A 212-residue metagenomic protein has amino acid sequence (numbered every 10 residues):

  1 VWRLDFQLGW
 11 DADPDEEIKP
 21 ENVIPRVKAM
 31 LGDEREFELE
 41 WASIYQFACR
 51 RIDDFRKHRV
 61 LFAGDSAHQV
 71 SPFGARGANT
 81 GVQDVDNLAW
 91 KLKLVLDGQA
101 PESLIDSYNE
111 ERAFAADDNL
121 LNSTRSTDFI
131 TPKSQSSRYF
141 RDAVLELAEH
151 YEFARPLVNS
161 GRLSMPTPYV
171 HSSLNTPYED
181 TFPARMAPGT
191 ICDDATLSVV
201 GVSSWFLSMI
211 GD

Functional and structural regions predicted by a protein language model:
V1-A42: Conserved FAD/dinucleotide-binding core of flavoprotein oxidoreductases
F6, R51, P72-A75: Short acidic, glycine/proline-rich loop/turn micro-motifs
P25, A29, L94-D212: Helical substrate-recognition/capping region of FAD-dependent monooxygenase/halogenase enzymes
Q46-F62, S66-H68, R185-F206: FAD-binding beta-loop-beta segment adjacent to the flavin cofactor pocket
A67, A78-N79, Q83-K91: Functional cores that coordinate and move charged inorganic groups
H68-N79, S126-P132: Glycine-rich phosphate/pyrophosphate-binding beta-alpha loops
F73-N79, D86, I105, A115-A116: Catalytic cores of eukaryotic secretory-pathway lumenal/extracellular enzymes that build and remodel glycoconjugates
